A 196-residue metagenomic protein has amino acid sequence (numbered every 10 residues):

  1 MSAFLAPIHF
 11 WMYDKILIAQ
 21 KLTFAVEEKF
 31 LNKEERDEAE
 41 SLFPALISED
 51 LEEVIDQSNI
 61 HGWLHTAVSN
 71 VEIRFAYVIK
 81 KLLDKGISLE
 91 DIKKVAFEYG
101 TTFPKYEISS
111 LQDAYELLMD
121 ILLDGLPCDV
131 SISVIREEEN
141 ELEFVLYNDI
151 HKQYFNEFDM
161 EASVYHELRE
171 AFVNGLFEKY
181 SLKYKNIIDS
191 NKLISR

Functional and structural regions predicted by a protein language model:
M1-E137: N-terminal accessory segment detector
E138-D189: Short, hydrophobic/π-rich interface segment
N191-R196: C-terminal edge-of-domain segments
